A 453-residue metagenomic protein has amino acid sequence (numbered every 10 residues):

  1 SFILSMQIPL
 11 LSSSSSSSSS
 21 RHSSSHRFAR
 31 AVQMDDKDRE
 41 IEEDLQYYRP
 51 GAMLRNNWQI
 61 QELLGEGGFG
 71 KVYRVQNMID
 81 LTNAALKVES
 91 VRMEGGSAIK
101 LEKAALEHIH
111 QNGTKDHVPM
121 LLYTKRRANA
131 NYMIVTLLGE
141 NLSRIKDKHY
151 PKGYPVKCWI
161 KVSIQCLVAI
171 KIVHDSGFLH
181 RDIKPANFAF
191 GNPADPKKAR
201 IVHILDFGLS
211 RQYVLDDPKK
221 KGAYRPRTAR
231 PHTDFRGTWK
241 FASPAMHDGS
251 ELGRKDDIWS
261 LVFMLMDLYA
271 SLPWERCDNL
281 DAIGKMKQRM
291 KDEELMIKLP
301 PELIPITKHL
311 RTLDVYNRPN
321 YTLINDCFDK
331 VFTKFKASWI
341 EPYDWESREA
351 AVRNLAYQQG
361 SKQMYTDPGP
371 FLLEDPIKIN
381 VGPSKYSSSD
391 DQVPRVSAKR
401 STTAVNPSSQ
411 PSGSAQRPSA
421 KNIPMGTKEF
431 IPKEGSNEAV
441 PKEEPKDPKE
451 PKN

Functional and structural regions predicted by a protein language model:
I8, S20, S24-M53, Q61: Juxta-kinase regulatory segment immediately upstream of eukaryotic protein kinase catalytic domains
K71: Conserved N-lobe ATP-binding subsite of Hanks-type protein kinase domains, especially the beta3 VAIK lysine
N77-L101: ATP-binding glycine-rich loop module of kinase domains
M120-N131: Short beta-strand micro-motifs within the conserved protein kinase catalytic domain, predominantly in the N-lobe
L138-K148: Structural motif in protein kinase domains
V162-S163: Activation segment signature within eukaryotic-like protein kinase domains
H174-N192, P196: Catalytic-loop of the protein kinase fold
A189-R236: Activation segment/activation loop of eukaryotic-type protein kinase catalytic domains
